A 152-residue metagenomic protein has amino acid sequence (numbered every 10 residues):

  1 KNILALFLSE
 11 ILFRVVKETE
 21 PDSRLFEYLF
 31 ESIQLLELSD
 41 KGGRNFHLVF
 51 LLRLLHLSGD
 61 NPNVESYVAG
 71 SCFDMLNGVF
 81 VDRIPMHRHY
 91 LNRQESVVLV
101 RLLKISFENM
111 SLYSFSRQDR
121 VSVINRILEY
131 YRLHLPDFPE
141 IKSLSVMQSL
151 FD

Functional and structural regions predicted by a protein language model:
K1-D152: Non-catalytic alpha-helical scaffolds and adjoining flexible linkers that form interface surfaces for assembly
